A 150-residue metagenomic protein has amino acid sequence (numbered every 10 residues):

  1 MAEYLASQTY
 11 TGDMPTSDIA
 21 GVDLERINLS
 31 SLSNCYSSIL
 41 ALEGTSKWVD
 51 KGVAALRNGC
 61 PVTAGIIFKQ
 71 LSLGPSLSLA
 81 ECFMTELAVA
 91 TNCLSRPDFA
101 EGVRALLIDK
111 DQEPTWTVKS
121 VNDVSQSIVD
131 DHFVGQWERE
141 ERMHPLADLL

Functional and structural regions predicted by a protein language model:
M1-L56, T63: Amphipathic alpha-helical blocks and their helix-capping loop/short-beta junctions
I67, L106: Terminal peptide-recognition signature
M84-V89: Short alpha-helical segments enriched in small residues
E101-V103, P114-N122: A glycine-biased, small/acidic residue-tolerant capping/turn segment at secondary-structure junctions
D109-P114, A147: N-terminal, charged low-complexity regulatory/assembly segments
K119-L150: Charge-dense, extended regions
